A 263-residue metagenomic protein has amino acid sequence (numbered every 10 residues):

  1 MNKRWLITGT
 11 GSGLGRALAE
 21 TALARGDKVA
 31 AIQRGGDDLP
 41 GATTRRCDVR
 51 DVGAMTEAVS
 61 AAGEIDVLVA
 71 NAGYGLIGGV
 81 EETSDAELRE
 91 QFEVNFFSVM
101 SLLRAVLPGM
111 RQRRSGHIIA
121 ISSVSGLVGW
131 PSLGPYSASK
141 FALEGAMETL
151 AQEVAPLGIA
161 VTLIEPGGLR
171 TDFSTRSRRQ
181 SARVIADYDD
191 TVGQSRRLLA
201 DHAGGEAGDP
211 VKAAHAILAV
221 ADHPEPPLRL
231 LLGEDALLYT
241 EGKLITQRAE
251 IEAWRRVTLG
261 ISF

Functional and structural regions predicted by a protein language model:
G11-G13, A19: N-terminal Rossmann NAD(P)H-binding glycine-rich loop of SDR-like oxidoreductase domains
P40-G53: Rossmann-fold cofactor-recognition segment
R50-G63: Conserved Rossmann-fold cofactor-binding substructure of NAD(P)-dependent oxidoreductases
G79-V80, E87-R89: Substrate-binding pocket helix/loop in short-chain dehydrogenase/reductase
L103, S139: Active-site helix of classical SDR
S123: Residue(s) in the substrate-gating loop at a strand-loop-helix junction that position the organic substrate next
P156-P226: SDR active-site lid
